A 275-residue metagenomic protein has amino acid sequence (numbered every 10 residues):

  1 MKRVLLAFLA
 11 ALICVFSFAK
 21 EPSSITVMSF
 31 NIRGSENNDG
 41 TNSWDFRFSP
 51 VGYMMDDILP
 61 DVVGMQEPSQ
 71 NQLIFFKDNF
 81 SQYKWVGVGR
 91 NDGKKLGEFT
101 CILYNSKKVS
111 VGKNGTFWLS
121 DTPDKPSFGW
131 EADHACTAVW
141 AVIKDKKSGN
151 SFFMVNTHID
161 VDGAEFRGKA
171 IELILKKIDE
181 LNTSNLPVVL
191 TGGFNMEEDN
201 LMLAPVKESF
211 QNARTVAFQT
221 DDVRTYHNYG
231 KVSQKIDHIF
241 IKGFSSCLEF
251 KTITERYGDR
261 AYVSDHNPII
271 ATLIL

Functional and structural regions predicted by a protein language model:
K2-L5, F16-N79, D92-G97, E172 (+1 more regions): N-terminal, active-site-proximal structural segment of metallo-dependent hydrolase catalytic domains
S24-N37, T100, G112-F117, N150-D160: Active-site-proximal beta-strand elements of phosphoester/diester hydrolases
R33, S69, H158-D160, F194-E197 (+2 more regions): Catalytic metal-binding/acid-base residues of hydrolase active sites
G34-N42, G112, A164, D221-R224: Short, solvent-exposed loop/turn elements at domain surfaces
V62-S151, S246, K251-I253: Structured beta-strand-rich core segments of catalytic domains in phosphoester-bond hydrolases
V63-Q66, G87-V88, V189-G193, N212-T215: Active-site neighborhood of phospho(di)ester-bond hydrolases with catalytic His/Asp-centered motifs
K108, E165, D179-V188, M196-L275: Metal-dependent phosphoester-hydrolase catalytic domains
T137-V155, A164-F194, L201-A204: His/acidic metal-ligating clusters that form di-metal
